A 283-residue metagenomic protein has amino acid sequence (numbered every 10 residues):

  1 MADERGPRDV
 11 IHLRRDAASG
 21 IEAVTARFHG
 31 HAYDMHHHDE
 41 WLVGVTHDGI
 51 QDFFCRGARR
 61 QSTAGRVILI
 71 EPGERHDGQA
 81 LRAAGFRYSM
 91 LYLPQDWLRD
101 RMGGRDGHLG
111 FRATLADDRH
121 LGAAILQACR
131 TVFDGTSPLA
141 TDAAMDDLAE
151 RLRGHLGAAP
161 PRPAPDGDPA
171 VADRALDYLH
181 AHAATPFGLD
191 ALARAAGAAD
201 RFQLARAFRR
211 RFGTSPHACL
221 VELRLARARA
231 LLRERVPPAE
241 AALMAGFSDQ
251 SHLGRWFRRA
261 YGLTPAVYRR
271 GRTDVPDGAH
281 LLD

Functional and structural regions predicted by a protein language model:
R5-L109: N-terminal regulatory/effector-sensing and dimerization cores that precede helix-turn-helix DNA-binding domains
G104-R162: Amphipathic alpha-helical segments enriched in hydrophobic/aromatic residues interleaved with Lys/Arg
Q127-A140, R151-A159, A175-G188, F208 (+5 more regions): Basic, amphipathic alpha-helical hairpins
A140-A143, D147, A170, R174 (+1 more regions): Amphipathic alpha-helical interaction segments
A170-Y178, L220, R224-R227: Pre-recognition alpha-helix immediately N-terminal to the DNA-recognition helix within helix-turn-helix or winged-helix
H180, P186-L223, A242-G271: Basic/polar phosphate-binding segments, predominantly the helix-turn-helix DNA-binding elements of transcriptional
C219-A230, V267-D283: Short, basic, alpha-helical segments at the C-terminal edge of helix-turn-helix-like DNA-binding modules
